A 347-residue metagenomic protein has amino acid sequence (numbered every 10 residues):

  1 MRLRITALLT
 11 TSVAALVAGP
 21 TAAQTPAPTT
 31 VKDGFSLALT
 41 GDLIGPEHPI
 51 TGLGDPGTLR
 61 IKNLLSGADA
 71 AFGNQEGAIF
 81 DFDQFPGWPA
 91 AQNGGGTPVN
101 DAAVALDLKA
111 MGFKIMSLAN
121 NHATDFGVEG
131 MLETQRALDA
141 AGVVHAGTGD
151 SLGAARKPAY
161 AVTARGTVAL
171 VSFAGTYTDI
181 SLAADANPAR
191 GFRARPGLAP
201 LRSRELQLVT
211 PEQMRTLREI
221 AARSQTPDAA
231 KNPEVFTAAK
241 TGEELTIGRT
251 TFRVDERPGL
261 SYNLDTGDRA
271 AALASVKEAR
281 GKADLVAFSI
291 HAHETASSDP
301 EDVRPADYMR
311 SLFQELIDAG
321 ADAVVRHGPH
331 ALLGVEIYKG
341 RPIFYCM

Functional and structural regions predicted by a protein language model:
M1-L9: Bacterial N-terminal signal peptides that target proteins for export
L9-A15: Gram-negative bacterial Sec-dependent N-terminal signal peptides
A18-P20: N-terminal signal peptide c-region/cleavage motif recognized by signal peptidases
A23-M347: Acidic, metal/ion-coordinating pockets
